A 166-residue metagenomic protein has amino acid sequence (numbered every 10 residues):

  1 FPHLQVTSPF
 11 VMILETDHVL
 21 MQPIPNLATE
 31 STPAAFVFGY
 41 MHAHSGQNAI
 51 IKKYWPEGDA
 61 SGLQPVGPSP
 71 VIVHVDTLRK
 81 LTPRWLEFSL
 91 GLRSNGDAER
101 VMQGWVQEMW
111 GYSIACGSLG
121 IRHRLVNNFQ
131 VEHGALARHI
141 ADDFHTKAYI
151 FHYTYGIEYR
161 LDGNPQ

Functional and structural regions predicted by a protein language model:
F1-A43: GT-A fold catalytic core of metal-dependent nucleotide-sugar glycosyltransferases, centered on the diacidic
F1-L14, D142-G163: Secretory-pathway glycan-assembly enzymes, especially type II membrane glycosyltransferases that use nucleotide-sugar
I13-E15, I50-I51, M102-Q103: A short linear-motif detector with a strong N-terminal bias
V19-Q22, H44-S45, E132-G134, Y159-R160: Eukaryotic short linear interaction motifs
Q22-N26, Q47, L81-R84: A short secondary-structure junction signal
H42-E57: E2/UBC-UEV (E2-variant) core
W55-E158: Catalytic core and acceptor-binding pocket of nucleotide-sugar-dependent glycosyltransferases
